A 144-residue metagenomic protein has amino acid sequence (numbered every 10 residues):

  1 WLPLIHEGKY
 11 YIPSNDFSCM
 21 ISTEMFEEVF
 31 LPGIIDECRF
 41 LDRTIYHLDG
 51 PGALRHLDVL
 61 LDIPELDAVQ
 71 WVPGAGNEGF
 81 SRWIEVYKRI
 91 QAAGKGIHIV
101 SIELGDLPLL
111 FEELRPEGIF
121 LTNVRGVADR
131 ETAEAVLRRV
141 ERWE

Functional and structural regions predicted by a protein language model:
W1-E144: Active-site loop segments of alpha/beta catalytic cores
